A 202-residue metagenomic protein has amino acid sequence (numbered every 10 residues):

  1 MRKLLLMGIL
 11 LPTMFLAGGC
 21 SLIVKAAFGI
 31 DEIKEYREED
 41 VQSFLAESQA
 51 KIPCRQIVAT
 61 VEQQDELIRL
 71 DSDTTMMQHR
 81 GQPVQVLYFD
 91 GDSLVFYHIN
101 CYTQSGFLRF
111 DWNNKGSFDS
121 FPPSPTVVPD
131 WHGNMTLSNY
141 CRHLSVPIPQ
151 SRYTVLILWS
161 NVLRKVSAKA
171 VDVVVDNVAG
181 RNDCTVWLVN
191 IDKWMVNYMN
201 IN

Functional and structural regions predicted by a protein language model:
M1-E32: Bacterial Sec-dependent N-terminal signal peptides
R2, R55-A59, V155, V186: Generic preference for hydrophobic/aromatic residues in regular secondary structure cores
C20, L163-K165, I201-N202: Short, structured coil/loop segments at alpha-helix boundaries
C20-R152: Non-globular targeting/processing and membrane-anchoring segments
V24-E47, K169-N202: Structural microenvironment flanking redox-active thiols in thiol-disulfide oxidoreductases
L137-G180, C184-V189: Short active-site neighborhood of thiol/selenol oxidoreductases, capturing the structured segment around
